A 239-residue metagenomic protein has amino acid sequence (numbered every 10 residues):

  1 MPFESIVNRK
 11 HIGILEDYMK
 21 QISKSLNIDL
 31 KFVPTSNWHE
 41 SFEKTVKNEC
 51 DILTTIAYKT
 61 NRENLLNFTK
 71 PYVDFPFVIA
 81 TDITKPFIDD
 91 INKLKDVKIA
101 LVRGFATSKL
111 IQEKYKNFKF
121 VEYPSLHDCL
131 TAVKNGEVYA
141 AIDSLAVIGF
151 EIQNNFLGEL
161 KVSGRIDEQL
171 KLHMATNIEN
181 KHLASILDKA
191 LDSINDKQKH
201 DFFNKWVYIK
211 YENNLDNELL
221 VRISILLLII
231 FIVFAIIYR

Functional and structural regions predicted by a protein language model:
M1-N64, K119-L126, L130-T131, L187: Extracytoplasmic small-molecule ligand-binding "clamshell" domains of the periplasmic binding protein/Venus flytrap
G13-S25, I83-S108, Q112-E113, L145-G149 (+1 more regions): Extended ligand-binding regions for polar small-molecule ligands
L30-F32, I56, F68-D82, I88-L101: N-terminal/domain-start segments enriched in small and hydrophobic, helix-friendly residues, covering either
H39, E43, T54-L65, L110-E113 (+2 more regions): A ligand-binding cleft/hinge motif common to bilobed small-molecule-binding domains
E49, K98, E137: Conserved functional loop/turn residues at catalytic and ligand-binding sites
L66-D74, V78, V121, L157-E168 (+1 more regions): Short beta-strand->loop
P86, S125-C129, A141-F150, I178 (+1 more regions): Carboxylate-rich, polar loop motifs that coordinate divalent cations or form catalytic acidic clusters
E212-R239: Alpha-helical transmembrane signal-anchor helices
